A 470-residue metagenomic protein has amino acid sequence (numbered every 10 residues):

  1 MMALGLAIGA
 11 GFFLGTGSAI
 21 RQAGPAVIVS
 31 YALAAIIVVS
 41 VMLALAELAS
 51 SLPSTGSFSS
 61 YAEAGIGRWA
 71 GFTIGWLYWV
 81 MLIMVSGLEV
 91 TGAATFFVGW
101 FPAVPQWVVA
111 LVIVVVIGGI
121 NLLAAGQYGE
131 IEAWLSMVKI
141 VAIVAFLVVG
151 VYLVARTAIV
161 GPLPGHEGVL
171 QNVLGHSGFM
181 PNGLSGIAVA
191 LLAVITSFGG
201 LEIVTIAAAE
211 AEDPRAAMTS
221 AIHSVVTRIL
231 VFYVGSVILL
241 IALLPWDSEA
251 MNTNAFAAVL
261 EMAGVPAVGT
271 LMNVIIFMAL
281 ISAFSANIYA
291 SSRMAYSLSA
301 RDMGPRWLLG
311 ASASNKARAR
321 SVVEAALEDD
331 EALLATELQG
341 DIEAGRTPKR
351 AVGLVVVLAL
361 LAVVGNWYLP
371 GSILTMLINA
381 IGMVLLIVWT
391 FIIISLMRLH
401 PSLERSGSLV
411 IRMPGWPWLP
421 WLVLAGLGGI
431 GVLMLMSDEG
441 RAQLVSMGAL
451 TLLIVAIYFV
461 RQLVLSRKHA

Functional and structural regions predicted by a protein language model:
L14-V109, G119, V225-V234, Q443-V455: Extracellular loop-to-transmembrane helix junctions
S18-A23, V27-I28, G92-W107, G126-S136 (+7 more regions): Transmembrane helix-loop boundary segments of multi-pass membrane transporters
Q22, V154, I373-V388, I394-R398 (+1 more regions): A generic transmembrane alpha-helix motif of multi-pass inner-membrane proteins
V27-I28, P102-P105, M137-V274: Helix-loop-helix junctions that connect adjacent transmembrane segments in multi-pass membrane transporters
S54, L77-G92, A193, F198-A211 (+4 more regions): Membrane-helix boundary/coupling elements in multi-pass transport proteins
S60-Y61, G67, V98-G99, L174-S177 (+3 more regions): TM-loop-TM module centered on a large, flexible mid-protein loop between adjacent transmembrane helices in multi-pass
A94, W107-G168, G199, I222-V226 (+3 more regions): Membrane-interface loop-to-helix entry segments
W134-L135, W307-K349, L386-S437: C-terminal membrane-solvent junction of multi-pass transporters and transport-like membrane proteins
